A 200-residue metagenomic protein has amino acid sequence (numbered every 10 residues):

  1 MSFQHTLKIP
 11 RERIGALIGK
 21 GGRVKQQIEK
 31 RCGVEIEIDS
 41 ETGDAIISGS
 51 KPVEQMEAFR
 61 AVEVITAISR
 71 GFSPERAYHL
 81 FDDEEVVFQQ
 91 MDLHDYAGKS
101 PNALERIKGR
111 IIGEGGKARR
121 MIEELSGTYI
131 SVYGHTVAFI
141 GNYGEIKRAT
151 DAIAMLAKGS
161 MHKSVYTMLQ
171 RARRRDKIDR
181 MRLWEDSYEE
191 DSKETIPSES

Functional and structural regions predicted by a protein language model:
M1-S200: RNA-contacting regions in translation and RNA-metabolism proteins, encompassing KH/S1 modules where present
